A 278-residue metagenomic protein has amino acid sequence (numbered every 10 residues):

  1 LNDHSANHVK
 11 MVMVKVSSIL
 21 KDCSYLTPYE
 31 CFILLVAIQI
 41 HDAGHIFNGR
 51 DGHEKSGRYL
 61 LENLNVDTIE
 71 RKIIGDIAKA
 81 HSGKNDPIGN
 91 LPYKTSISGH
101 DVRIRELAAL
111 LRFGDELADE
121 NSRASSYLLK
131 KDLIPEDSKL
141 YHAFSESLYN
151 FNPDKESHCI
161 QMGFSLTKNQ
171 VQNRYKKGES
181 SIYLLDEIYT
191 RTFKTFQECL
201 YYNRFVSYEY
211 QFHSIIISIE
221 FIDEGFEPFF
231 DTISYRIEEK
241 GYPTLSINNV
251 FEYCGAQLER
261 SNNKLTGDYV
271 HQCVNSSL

Functional and structural regions predicted by a protein language model:
L1, I40-D42, S181: Glycine- and acidic
L1-I33, L61-E62, N275: Alpha-helical phosphate/pyrophosphate-handling elements in metalloenzyme active cores
A6-V9, T68, L107, E179-I182 (+1 more regions): Generic detection of long, well-ordered alpha-helical segments
D22-E156: Divalent metal-dependent catalytic cores for phosphoryl transfer on phosphate-bearing substrates
G99-V102, A124-L278: C-terminal effector/catalytic modules and regulatory tails appended to multi-domain proteins
